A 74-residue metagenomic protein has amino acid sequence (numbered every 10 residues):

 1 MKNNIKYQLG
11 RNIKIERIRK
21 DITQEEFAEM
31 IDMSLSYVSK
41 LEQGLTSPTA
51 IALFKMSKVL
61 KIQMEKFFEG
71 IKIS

Functional and structural regions predicted by a protein language model:
M1-R19: A short, Lys/Arg-rich alpha-helix, primarily the initiator
K2-N4, K66-S74: Short, charged recognition helix plus adjacent turn of helix-turn-helix-like nucleic-acid-binding domains
K14, E25, F54: Residues within the helices of the helix-turn-helix
I18, E29, K58: Alpha-helical residues within the helix-turn-helix
D21-K40: Short alpha-helical DNA-recognition segment
I51-K66: DNA major-groove recognition helix of helix-turn-helix/homeodomain DNA-binding modules
